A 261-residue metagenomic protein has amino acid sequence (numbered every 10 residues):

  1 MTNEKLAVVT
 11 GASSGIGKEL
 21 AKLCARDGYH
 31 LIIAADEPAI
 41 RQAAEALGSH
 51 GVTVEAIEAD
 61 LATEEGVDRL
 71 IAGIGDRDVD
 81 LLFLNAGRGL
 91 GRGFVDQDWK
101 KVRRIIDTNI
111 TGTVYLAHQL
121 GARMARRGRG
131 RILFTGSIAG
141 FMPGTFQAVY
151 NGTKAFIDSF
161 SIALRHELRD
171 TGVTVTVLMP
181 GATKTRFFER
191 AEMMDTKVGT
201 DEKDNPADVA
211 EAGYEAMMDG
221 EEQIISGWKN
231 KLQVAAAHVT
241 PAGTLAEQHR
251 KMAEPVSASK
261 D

Functional and structural regions predicted by a protein language model:
S13-S14: Conserved glycine-rich cofactor-binding loop
D27-Q42: Conserved glycine-rich Rossmann-like NAD(P)H-binding loop of the short-chain dehydrogenase/reductase
E58-R69, W99: The beta1-alpha1 cofactor-binding region of Rossmann-like NAD(H)/NADP(H)-dependent oxidoreductases
G93-I106: Substrate-binding pocket helix/loop in short-chain dehydrogenase/reductase
A117, T153: Active-site helix of classical SDR
S137: Residue(s) in the substrate-gating loop at a strand-loop-helix junction that position the organic substrate next
V177, K197-V234: C-terminal helical subdomain
